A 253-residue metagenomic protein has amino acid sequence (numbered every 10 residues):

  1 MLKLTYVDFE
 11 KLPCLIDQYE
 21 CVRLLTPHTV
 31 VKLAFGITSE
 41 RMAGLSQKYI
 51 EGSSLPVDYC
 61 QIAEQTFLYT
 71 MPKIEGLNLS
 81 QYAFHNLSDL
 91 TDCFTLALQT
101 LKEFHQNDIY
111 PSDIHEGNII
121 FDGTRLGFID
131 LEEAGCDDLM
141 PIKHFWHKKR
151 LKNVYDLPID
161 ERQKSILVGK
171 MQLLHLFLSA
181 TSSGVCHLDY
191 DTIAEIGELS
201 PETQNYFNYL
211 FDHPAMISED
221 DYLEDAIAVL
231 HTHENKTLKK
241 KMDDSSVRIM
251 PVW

Functional and structural regions predicted by a protein language model:
D8-K48: ATP-binding glycine-rich loop module of kinase domains
S54-C93: Conserved structural core of kinase catalytic domains
T100-F104: Conserved hydrophobic alpha-helix
H105-F121: Catalytic-loop of the protein kinase fold
L126-D212: C-lobe/activation-segment region of protein kinase-like
L210-D225: A conserved short helix/loop substructure at the end of the activation segment of eukaryotic-like protein kinase domains
I227-W253: Regulatory extensions appended to serine/threonine kinase catalytic cores
